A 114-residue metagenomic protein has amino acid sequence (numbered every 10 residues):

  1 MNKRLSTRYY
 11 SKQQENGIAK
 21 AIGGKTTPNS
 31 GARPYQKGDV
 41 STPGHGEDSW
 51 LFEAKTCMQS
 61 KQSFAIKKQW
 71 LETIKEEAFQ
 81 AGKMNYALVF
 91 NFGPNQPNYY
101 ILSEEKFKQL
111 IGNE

Functional and structural regions predicted by a protein language model:
M1-E114: Catalytic phosphate/metal-binding cores of nucleic-acid and nucleotide-processing enzymes, i.e., regions that mediate
